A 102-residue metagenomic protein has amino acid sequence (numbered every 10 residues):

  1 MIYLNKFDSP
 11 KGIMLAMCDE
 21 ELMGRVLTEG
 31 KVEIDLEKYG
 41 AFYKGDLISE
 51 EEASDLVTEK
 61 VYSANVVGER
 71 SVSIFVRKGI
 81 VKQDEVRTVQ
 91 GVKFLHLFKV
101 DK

Functional and structural regions predicted by a protein language model:
M1-E59, S63-V66, E85-V86, L95 (+1 more regions): Conserved mixed alpha/beta catalytic, RNA-binding, or beta-rich assembly cores of soluble enzyme, regulatory
E69, V92: Gly/Ser/Thr-rich helix-start
R70-G79: Short active-site loop/helix that positions an aromatic residue
V81-G91: Short hydrophobic/aromatic-enriched beta-strand-loop microsegments
